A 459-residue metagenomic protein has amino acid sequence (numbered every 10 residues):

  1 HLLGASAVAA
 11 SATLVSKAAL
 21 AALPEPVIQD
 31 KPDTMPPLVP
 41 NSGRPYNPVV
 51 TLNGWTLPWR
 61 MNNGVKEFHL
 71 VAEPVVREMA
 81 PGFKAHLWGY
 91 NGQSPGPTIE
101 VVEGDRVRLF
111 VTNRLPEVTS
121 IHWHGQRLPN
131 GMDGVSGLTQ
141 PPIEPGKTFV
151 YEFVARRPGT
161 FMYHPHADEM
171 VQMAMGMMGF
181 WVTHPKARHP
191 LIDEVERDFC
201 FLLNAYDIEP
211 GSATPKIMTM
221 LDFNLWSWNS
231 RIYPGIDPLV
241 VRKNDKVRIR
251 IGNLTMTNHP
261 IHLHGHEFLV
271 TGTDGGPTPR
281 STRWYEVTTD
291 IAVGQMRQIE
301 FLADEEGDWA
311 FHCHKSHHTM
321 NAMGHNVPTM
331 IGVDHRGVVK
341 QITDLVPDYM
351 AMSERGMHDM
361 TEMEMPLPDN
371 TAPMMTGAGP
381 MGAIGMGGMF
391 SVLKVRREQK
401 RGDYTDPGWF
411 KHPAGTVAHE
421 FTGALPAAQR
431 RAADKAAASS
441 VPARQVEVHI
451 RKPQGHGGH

Functional and structural regions predicted by a protein language model:
H1-H459: Copper-binding active sites and cupredoxin-like electron-transfer domains, recognizing His/Cys-rich ligand loops
